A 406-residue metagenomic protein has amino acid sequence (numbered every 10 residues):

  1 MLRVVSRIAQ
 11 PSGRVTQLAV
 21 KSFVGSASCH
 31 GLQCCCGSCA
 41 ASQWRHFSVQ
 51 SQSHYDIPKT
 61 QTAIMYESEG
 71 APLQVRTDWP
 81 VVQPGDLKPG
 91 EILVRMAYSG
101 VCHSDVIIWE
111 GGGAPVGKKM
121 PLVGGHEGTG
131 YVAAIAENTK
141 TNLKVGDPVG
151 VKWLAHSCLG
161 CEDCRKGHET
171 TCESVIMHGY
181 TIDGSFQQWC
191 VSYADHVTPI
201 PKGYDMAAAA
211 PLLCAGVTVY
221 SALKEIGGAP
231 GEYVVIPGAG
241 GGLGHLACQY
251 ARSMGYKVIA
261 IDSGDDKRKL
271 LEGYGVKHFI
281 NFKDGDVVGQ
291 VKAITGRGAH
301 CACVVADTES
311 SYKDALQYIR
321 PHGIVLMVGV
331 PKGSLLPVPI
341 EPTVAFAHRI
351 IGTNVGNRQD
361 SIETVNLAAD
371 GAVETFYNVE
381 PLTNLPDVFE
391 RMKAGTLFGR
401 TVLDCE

Functional and structural regions predicted by a protein language model:
M1-D56: N-terminal mitochondrial targeting presequence
Q50-K59, K313-L316, R358-E406: C-terminal hydrophobic helical "lid"/dimerization subdomain of Rossmann-like NAD(P)H-dependent oxidoreductases
V82-S99, G113-E162, P201-G203: Glycine-rich beta-strand-centered segment in the early N-terminal region that forms part of a ligand/cofactor-binding
G117, A155-G238: NAD(P)H dinucleotide-binding glycine-rich loop of Rossmann-like/cofactor-binding domains, especially the beta1-alpha1
P148, Y233, G323-I324, R349: Short glycine-centered segments of the SAM/dcSAM-binding site in methyltransferase folds
D195, K202-G285, G289-Q290, C303: Mid-domain Rossmann-like dinucleotide-binding core that forms the NAD(H)/NADP(H) cofactor-binding site
I319-R320: Helix-to-beta-strand junctions that scaffold the AdoMet/dcAdoMet cofactor pocket in Class I SAM-dependent enzymes
I324-L326, V338-Y377: Rossmann-fold dehydrogenase core element
